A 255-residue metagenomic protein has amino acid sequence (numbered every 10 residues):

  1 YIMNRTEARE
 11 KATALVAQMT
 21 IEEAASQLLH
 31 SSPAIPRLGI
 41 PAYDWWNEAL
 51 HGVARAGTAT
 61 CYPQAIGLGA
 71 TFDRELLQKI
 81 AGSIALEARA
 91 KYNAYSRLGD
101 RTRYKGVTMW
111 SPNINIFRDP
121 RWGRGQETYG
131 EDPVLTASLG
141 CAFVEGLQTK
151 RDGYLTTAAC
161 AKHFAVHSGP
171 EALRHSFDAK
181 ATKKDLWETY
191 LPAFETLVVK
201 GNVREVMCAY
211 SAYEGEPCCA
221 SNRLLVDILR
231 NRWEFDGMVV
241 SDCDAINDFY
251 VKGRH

Functional and structural regions predicted by a protein language model:
Y1-H255: Glycoside hydrolase catalytic-domain context in secreted enzymes
